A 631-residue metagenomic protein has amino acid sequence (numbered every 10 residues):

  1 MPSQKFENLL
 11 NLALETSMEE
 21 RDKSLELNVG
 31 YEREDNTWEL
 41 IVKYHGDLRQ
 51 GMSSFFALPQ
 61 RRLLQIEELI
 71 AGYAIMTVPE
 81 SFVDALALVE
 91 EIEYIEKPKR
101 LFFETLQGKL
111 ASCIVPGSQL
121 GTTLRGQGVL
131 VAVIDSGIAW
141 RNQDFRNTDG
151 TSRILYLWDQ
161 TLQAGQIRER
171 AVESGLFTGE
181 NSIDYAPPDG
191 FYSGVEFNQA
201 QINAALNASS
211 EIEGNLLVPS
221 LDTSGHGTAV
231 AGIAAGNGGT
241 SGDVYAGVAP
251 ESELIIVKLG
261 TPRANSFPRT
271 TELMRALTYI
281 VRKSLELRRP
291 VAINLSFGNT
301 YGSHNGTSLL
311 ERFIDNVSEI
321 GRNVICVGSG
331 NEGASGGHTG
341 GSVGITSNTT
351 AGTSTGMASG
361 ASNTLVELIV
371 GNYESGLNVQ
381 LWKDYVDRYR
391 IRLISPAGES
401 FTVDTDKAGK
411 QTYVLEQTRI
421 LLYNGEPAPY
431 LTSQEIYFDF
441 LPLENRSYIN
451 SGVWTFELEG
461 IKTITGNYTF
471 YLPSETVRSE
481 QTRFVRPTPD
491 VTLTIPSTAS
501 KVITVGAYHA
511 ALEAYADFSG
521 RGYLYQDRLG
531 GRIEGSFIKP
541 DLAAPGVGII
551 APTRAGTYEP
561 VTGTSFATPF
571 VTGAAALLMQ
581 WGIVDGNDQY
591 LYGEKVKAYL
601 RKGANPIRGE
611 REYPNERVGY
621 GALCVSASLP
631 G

Functional and structural regions predicted by a protein language model:
M1-G72, P79-G121, L130: Autoinhibitory N-terminal propeptides
G30, E286, P290-N299, G306 (+3 more regions): C-terminal subdomain of the subtilisin-like protease fold in secreted/lumenal serine endopeptidases
P98, I154, V257-L259, L277-N305 (+2 more regions): Short acidic, glycine-rich surface-loop motifs adjacent to enzyme active sites
Q119-T271, R288-R289, I320-R322, E374-L377 (+5 more regions): Subtilisin-like serine protease catalytic core
Q160, F191, A200-I202, I320 (+4 more regions): Extracellular S/T/G-rich loop segment that most often corresponds to the catalytic His/Ser-adjacent loop
A231-A234, G242, I255-P262, V281-V291 (+4 more regions): Hydrolase catalytic cores
I293, L310-G352, G619-V625: Catalytic cores of secreted or luminal carbohydrate-active enzymes
I436, T463-E475: Edge beta-strands of jelly-roll/beta-sandwich modules across compartments, strongly enriched in secreted/luminal
